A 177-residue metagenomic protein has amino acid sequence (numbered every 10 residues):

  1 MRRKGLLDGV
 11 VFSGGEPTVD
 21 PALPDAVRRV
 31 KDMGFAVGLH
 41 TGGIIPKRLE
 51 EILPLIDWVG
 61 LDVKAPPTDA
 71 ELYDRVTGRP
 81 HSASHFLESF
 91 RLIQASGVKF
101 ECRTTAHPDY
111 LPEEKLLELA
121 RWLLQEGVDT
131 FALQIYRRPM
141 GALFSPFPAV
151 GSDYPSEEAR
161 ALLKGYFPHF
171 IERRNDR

Functional and structural regions predicted by a protein language model:
M1-G9, T18-S145: Conserved AdoMet/S-adenosylmethionine-binding subsite of the radical SAM
G15: Conserved phosphoryl-transfer catalytic core
F144-Y154: Short, flexible active-site recognition loops that position polar ligands and cofactors
P155-R177: A C-terminal junction/extension of Radical SAM enzymes
